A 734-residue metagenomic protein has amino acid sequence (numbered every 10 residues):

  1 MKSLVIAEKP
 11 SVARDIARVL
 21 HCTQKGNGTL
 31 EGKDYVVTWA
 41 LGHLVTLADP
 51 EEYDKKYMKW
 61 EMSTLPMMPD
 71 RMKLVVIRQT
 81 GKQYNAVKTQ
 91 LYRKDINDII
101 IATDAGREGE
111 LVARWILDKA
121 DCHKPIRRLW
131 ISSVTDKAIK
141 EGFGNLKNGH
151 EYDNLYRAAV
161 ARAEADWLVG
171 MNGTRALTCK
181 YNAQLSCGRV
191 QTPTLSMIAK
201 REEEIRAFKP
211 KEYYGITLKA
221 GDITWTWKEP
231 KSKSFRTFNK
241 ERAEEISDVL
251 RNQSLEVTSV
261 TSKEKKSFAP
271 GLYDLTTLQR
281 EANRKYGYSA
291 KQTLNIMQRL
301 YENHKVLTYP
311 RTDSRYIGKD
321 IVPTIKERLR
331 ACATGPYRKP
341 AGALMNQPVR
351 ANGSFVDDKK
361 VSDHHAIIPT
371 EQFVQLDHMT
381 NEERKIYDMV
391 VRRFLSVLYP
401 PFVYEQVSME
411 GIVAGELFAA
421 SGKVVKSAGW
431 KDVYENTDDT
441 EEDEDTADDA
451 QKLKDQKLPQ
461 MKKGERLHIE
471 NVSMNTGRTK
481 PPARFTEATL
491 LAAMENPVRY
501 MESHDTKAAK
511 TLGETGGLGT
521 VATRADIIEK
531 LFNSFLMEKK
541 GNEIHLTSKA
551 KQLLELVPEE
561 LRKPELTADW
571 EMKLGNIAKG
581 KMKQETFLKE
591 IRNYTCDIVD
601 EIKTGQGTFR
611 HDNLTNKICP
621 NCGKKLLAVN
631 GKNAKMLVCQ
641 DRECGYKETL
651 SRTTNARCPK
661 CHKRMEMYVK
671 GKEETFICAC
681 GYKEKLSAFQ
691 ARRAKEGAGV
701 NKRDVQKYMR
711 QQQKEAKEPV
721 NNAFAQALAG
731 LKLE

Functional and structural regions predicted by a protein language model:
M1-A163, P481: Intrinsically disordered, low-complexity regulatory segments
M1-K2, A102-A105, N182-S186, S262-G271 (+3 more regions): Conserved short loop/turn motifs at secondary-structure junctions
K2-L4, G26, T80, L91 (+4 more regions): Basic, low-complexity terminal or inter-domain segments flanking catalytic cores
V12-A17, Y181-Y213, T217, F235 (+3 more regions): NTP-handling and nucleic-acid-processing catalytic cores
R114, A138-A220, K263: C-terminal or mid-to-C-terminal helical accessory/interaction module adjacent to the motor/catalytic core
T237-G271, Q279: Metal- or metallocofactor-binding catalytic centers and their adjacent structured scaffolds across diverse enzyme
H304-K305, F535: Glycine-centered, phosphate/nucleic-acid-interacting loop/turn motifs that mediate DNA/RNA or nucleotide
